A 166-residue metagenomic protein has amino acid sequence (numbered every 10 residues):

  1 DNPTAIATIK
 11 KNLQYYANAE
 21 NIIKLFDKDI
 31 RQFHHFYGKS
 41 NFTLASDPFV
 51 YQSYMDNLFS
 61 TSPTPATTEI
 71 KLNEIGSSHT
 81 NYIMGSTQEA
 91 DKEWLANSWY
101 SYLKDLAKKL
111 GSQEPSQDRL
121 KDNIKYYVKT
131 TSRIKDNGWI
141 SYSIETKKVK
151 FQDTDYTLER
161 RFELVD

Functional and structural regions predicted by a protein language model:
D1-K10: Solvent-exposed N-terminal domain segments of exported/luminal and surface proteins
I9-I83: Extracytoplasmic beta-rich ectodomain segments of secreted or membrane-anchored proteins
Q52-D166: Acidic, serine/threonine-rich low-complexity disordered tracts
